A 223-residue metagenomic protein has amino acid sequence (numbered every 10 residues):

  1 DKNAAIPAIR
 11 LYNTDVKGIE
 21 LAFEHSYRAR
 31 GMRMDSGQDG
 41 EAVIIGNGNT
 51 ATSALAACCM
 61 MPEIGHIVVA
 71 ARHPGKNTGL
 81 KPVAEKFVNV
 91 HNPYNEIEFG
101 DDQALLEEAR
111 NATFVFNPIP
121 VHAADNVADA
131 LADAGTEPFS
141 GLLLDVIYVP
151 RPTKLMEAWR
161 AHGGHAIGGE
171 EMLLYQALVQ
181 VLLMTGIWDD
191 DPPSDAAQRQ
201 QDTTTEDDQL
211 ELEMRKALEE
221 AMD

Functional and structural regions predicted by a protein language model:
D1-A29, P150, A158: Phosphate/diphosphate ligand-binding glycine-rich loop within oxidoreductases
N13-V16, F23, Y27, G31-C59 (+1 more regions): Glycine-rich adenosine-cofactor-binding loop
L21, H25, A56-M60, P82 (+5 more regions): Short, well-ordered alpha-helices that flank and scaffold nucleotide-derived cofactor binding pockets
Y27-R33, S140-L142, V146-D223: Adenosine-phosphate binding glycine-rich loop
E41-A42, I67, L143: Conserved hydrophobic helix-helix packing surfaces used for dimerization/oligomerization
M60-H66, H162-H165: Conserved S-adenosyl-L-methionine
E63-H91: NAD(P)-binding Rossmann-fold cofactor-contacting core
H91-I167: Rossmann-like adenosine-cofactor binding region
